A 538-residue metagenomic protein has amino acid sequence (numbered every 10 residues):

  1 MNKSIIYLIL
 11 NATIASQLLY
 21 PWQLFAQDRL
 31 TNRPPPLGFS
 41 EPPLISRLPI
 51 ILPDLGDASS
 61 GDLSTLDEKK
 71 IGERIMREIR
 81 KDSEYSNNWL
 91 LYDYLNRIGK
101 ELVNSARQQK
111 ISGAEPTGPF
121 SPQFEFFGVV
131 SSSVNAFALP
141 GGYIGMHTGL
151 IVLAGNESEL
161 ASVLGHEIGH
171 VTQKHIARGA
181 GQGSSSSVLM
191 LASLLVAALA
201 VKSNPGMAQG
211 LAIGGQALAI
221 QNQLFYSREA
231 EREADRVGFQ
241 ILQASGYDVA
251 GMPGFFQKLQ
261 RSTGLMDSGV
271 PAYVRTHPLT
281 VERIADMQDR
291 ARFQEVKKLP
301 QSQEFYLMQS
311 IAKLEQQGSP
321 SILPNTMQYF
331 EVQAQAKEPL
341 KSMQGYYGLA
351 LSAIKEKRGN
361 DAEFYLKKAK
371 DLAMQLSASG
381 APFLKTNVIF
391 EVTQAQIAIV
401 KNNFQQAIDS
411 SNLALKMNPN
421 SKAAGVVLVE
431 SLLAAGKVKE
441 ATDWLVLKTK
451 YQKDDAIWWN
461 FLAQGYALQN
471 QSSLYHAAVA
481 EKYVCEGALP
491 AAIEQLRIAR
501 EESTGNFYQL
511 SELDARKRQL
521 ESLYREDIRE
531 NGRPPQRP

Functional and structural regions predicted by a protein language model:
N2-I9, T13-I14, Y20-F137, S262-G264 (+6 more regions): Hydrophobic or amphipathic, alpha-helical segments that drive membrane association/targeting
R33-P35, S40-P42, L55-T65, E73 (+7 more regions): Extracytoplasmic and endomembrane cell-envelope/extracellular-matrix remodeling and assembly machinery
I75, L164-Q173, V237: Active-site His/Glu-centered metal-binding helix of metallohydrolases
I144, L153, V171, Q294 (+6 more regions): TPR/TPR-like alpha-solenoid repeats
G145-S162, L224-E229: Short pre-active-site segment immediately N-terminal to the catalytic Zn-binding motif
G155-E159, I168-S185, S203: Catalytic Zn2+-binding segment of zinc metalloproteases
A180-V188, A192, M207-G210, G246-F256: Acidic/histidine metal-binding catalytic segments
V188-S203, G210-L218: Membrane-active amphipathic alpha-helices enriched in small hydrophobic residues
